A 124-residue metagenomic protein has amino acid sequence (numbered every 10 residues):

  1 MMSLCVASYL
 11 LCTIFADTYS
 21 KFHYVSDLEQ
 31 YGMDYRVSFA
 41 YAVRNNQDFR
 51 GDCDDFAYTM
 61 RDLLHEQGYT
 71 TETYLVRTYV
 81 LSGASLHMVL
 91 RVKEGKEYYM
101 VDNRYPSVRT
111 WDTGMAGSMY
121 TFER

Functional and structural regions predicted by a protein language model:
M1-R124: A structural boundary/capping signal
